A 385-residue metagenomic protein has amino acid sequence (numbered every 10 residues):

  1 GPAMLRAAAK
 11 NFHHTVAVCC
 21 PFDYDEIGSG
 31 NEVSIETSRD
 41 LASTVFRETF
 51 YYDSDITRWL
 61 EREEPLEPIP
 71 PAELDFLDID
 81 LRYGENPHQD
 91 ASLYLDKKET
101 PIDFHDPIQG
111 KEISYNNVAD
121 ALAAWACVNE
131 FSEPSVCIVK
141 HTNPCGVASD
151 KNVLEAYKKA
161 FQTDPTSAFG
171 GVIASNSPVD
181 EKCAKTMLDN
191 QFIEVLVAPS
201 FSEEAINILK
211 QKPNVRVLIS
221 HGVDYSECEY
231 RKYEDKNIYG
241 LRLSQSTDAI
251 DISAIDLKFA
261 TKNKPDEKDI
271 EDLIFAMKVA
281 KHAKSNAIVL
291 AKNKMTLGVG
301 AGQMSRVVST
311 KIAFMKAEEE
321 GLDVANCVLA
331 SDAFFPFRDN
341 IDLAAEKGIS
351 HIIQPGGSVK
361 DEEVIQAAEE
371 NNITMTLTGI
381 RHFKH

Functional and structural regions predicted by a protein language model:
P2-E64, K151-N152, S177, G321-L322 (+1 more regions): Active-site loop-to-helix "anion-binding N-cap" substructures in soluble metabolic enzymes
D53-S54, L60-H385: ATP-dependent carboxylate/acyl-activation modules
